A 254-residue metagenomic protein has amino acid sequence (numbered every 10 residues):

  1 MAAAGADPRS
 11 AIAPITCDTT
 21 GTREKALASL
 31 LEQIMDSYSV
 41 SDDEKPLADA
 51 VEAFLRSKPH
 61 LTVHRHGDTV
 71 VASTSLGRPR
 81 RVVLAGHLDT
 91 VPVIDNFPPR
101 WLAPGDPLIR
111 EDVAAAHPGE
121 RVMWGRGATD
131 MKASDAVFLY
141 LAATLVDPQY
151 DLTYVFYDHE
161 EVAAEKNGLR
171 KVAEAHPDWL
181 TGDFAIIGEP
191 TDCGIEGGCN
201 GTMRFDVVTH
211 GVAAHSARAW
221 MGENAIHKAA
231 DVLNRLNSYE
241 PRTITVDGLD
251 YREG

Functional and structural regions predicted by a protein language model:
A2-A128, V146-Q149: Acidic/His- and Gly-rich active-site-bordering loop/insert found across diverse amide/peptide-bond hydrolases
T22, D42, P46, A50 (+5 more regions): Conserved active-site and cofactor/substrate-binding residues in soluble primary-metabolism enzymes
E32, E52, A136-L139, R170-A173 (+1 more regions): Predominant activation on well-ordered alpha-helical scaffold segments within soluble catalytic domains
Y38, L55, L84-H87, F138 (+3 more regions): Buried hydrophobic positions in well-ordered alpha/beta secondary-structure cores of metabolic enzymes
P118-A136, E223-I226: Short, conserved micro-motifs enriched in small and acidic residues
V122, M131-R204: Acidic/histidine-rich catalytic neighborhood of metal-dependent amide-processing enzymes
G125-A128, D158-A163, A213-E223: Flexible, glycine/proline-enriched loop segments at strand-loop-helix junctions that form or flank small-ligand binding
E174-G254: Midchain, well-structured core segments that form catalytic/ion-binding scaffolds
